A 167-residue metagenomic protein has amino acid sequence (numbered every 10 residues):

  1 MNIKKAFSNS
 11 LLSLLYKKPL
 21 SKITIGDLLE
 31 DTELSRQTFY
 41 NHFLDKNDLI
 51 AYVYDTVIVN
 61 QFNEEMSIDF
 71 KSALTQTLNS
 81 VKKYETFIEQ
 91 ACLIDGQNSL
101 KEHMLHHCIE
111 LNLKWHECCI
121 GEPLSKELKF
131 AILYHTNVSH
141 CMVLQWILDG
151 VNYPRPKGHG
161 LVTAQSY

Functional and structural regions predicted by a protein language model:
K4-L12, Y16, S21-I25, E30-E33 (+2 more regions): An amphipathic alpha-helix adjacent to DNA-recognition modules
L12-L15, I58, F62, K82 (+1 more regions): Regular secondary-structure segments
I23-T24, E89-A91, R155: Short, hydrophobic secondary-structure boundary micro-motifs
L28-D48, S80-K83, F87-A91, D95-N98 (+2 more regions): Basic/polar phosphate-binding segments, predominantly the helix-turn-helix DNA-binding elements of transcriptional
E65, I88-C92, H116-C119, W146 (+1 more regions): Secondary-structure edge/capping motif, primarily at the C-terminal ends of alpha-helices and the immediately following
Q76, Q97-C141: Amphipathic alpha-helical packing segments from all-alpha helical-bundle domains
Q145-Y167: C-terminal peripheral helix-coil segments that are non-catalytic and often amphipathic
